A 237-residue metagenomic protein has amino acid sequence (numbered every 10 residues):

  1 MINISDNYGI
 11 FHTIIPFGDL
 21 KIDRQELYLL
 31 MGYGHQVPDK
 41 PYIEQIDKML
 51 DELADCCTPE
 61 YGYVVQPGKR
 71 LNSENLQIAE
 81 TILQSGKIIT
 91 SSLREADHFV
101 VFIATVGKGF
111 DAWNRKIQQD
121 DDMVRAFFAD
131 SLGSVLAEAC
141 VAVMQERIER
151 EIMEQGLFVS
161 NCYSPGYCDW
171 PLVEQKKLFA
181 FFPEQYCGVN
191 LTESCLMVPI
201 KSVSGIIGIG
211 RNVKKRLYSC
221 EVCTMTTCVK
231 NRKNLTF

Functional and structural regions predicted by a protein language model:
I2-A126: Active-site helix-to-loop segments that bind/position phosphate- or nucleotide-bearing substrates and donors across
P41-E44, K48, V135, A139 (+1 more regions): Conserved active-site and cofactor/substrate-binding residues in soluble primary-metabolism enzymes
L50-C57, I148, I152, T224-T227: Structural signal for hydrophobic packing residues in well-ordered secondary-structure cores of soluble enzyme domains
D55-Q66, V141-A142, M153-F158, V229 (+1 more regions): Intrinsically disordered or highly flexible coil/loop and linker segments, enriched in small and charged/polar residues
V106-G107, R150, S204-G208: Short secondary-structure transition/capping segments
D121-F181: Internal, well-folded beta-alpha domain core
Q155-R232: Short terminal or interdomain "cap/linker" segment that borders an active site or interface and mediates
T236-F237: Short cysteine/histidine-rich metal-coordination sites, predominantly Zn2+-binding motifs
